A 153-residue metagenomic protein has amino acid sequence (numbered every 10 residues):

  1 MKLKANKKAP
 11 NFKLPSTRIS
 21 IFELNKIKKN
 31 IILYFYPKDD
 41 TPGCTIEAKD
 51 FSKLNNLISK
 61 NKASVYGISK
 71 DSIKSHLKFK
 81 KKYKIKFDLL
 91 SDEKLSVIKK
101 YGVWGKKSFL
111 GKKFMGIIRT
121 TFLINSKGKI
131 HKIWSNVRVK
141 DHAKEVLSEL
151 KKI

Functional and structural regions predicted by a protein language model:
M1-I153: Chalcogenol-based redox active-site neighborhoods
